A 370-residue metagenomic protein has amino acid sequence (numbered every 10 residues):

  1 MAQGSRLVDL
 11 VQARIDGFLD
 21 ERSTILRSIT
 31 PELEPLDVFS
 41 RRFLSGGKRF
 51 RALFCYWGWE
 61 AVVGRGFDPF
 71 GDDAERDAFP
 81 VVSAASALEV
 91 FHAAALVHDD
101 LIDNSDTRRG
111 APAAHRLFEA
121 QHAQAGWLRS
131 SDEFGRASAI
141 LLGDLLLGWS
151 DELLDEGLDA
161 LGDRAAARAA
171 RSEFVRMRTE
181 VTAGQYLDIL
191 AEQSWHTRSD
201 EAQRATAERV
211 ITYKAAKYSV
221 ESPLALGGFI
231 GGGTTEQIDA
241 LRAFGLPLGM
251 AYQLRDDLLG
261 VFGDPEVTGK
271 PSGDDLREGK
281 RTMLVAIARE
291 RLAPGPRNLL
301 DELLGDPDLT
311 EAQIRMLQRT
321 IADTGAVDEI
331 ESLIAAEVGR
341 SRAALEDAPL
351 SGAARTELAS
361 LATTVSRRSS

Functional and structural regions predicted by a protein language model:
M1-L88, A93, V97-H98, I102-D132 (+4 more regions): Conserved N-terminal diphosphate/IPP-binding helix and adjacent helical/loop segment of trans-prenyltransferase domains
G4, V8-V11, V81-A84, G143 (+5 more regions): Hydrophobic packing residues in well-ordered alpha-helices of helical domains and bundles
F54, S150, G184, V285 (+2 more regions): Residue-level signal for inorganic ion chemistry
A61-D77, L153-E173, Q193-T206, A225-L241 (+1 more regions): Inter-helical turn/loop segments and adjacent helix faces that build the functional surface of alpha-helical bundle
V62, V97-W127, D151, V181-A202 (+2 more regions): Acidic, Mg2+-coordinating active-site segments of isoprenoid diphosphate-utilizing enzymes
G126, S131-D159: A glycine/threonine-rich phosphate-anchoring loop and its flanking beta-alpha core in nucleotide/phosphate-binding
G135-L141, A205-A215: A short glycine-threonine-serine/GTX helix/turn-capping micro-motif
I314-S370: Short hairpin/turn module used for nucleic-acid contact or packing/dimerization
